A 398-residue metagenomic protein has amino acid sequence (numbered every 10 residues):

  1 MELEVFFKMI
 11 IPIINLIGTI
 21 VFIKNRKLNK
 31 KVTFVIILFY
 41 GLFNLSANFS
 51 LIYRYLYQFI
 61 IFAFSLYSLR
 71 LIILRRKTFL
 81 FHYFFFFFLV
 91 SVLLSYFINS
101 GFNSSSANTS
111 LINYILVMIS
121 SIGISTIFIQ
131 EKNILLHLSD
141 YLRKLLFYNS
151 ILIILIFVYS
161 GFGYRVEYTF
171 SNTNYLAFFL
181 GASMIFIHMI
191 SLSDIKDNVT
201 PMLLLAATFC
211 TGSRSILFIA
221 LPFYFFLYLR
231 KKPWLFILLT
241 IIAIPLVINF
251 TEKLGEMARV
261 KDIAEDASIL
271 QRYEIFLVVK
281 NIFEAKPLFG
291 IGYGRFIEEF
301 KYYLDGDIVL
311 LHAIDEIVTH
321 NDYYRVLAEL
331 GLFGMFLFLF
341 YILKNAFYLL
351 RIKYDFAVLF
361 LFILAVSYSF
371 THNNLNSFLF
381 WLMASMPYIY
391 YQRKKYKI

Functional and structural regions predicted by a protein language model:
M1-L71, V92-S100: N-terminal signal-anchor transmembrane segment
K30-V35, K77-S91, I112-I115, G123-I154: Interfacial loop-to-transmembrane-helix boundary motif in multi-pass membrane proteins
R54-S65, L80-F97, F102-I127: Aromatic-anchored transmembrane helix interface
I119-I127, I134-F162, T169-R230: Alpha-helical transmembrane segments of multi-pass inner-membrane proteins
I185, L359-I398: Transmembrane alpha-helices of multi-pass inner-membrane enzymes
D194-I195, P233-L235, E329-A365, Y390-K397: Hydrophobic transmembrane alpha-helices and their immediate junctions
A206, C210-T211, L227-A264, K280-N281 (+1 more regions): A membrane-periplasm/extracellular boundary helix in multi-pass inner-membrane enzymes that assemble envelope glycans
K261-A285, F289-L330: Long extracytoplasmic/lumenal interhelical loops at the membrane interface of multi-pass membrane proteins
